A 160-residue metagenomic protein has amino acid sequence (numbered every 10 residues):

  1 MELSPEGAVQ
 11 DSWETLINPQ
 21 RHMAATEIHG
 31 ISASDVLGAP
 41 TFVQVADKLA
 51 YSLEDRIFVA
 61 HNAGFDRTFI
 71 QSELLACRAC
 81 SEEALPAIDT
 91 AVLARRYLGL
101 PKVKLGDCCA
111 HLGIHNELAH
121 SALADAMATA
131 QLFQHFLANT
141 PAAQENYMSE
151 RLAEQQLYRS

Functional and structural regions predicted by a protein language model:
M1-L85, L98-H120: Conserved non-catalytic scaffold segment of RNase H-like nuclease domains
G7-A8, D89-A91, T140: A short, structure-level motif marking secondary-structure boundaries and short turns
K48, D107, A128-H135: Alpha-helical scaffold segments in soluble metabolic enzymes
I70, L93, T129-F133: Buried hydrophobic packing segments
P86-D89, Y147-M148: Beta-strand segments within the central parallel beta-sheet cores of soluble alpha/beta enzyme folds
I88-L98: Catalytic subdomain that performs nucleotidyl-dependent activation
D125: Conserved catalytic/binding loops enriched for acidic/polar residues
A130-S160: Acidic two-metal-ion nuclease catalytic site recognized across multiple nuclease folds, prominently DnaQ/RNase D-T
